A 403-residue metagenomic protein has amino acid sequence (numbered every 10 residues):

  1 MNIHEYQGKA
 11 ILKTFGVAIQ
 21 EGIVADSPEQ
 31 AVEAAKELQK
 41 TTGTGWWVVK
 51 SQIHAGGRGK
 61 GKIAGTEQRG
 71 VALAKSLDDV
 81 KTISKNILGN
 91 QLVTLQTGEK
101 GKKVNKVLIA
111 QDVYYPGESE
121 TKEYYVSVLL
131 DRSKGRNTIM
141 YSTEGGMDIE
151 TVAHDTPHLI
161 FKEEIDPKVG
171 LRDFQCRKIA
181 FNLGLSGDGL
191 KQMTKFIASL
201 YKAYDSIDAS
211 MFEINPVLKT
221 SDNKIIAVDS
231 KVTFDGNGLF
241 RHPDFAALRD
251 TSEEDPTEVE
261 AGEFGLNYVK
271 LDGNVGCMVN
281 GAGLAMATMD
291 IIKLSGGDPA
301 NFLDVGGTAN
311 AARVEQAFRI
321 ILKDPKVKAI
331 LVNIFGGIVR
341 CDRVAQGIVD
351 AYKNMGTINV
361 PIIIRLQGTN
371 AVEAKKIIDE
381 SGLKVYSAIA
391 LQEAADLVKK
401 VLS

Functional and structural regions predicted by a protein language model:
M1-I214, L218-V332, D342-Q346, K353 (+2 more regions): ATP-dependent carboxylate/acyl-activation modules
F335-V339: Glycine-rich, proline-tolerant flexible connector loops at the mouths of alpha/beta enzymes
M355-T357: Conserved catalytic network of the ASCE P-loop NTPase/AAA+ motor domain
N359-Q367: Short internal beta-strands
